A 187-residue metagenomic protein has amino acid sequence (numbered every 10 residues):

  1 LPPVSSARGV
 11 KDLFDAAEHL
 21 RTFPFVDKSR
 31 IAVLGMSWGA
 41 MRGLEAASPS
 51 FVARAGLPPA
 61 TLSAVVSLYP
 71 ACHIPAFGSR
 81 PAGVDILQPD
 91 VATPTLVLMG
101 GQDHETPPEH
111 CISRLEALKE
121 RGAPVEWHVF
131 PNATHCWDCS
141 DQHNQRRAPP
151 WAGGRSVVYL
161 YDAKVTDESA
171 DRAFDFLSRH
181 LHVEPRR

Functional and structural regions predicted by a protein language model:
L1-F23, D141-Y159: Serine-hydrolase catalytic machinery in alpha/beta-hydrolase-like enzymes
A7-A92: Primarily recognizes the serine-hydrolase "nucleophile elbow" in alpha/beta-hydrolase and SGNH/GDSL folds
R8, D12-D15, R42, H110-S113 (+3 more regions): Extracytoplasmic/secreted proteins, especially bacterial periplasmic and envelope-associated proteins
V66, L96-L98, H128: Hydrophobic/aromatic beta-strand patches that form the interior of the parallel beta-sheet core in alpha/beta enzyme
I74, Q102-T106, H135-C136: Acidic catalytic loop of the alpha/beta-hydrolase fold
A82-G83, P107-A117: Short alpha-helix in the alpha/beta-hydrolase fold that links the catalytic acid
V91, V97-M99, D103: Short beta-strand/loop motif that positions the catalytic acidic residue of the alpha/beta-hydrolase fold
P124-R187: C-terminal catalytic histidine-bearing segment of alpha/beta-hydrolase fold enzymes
